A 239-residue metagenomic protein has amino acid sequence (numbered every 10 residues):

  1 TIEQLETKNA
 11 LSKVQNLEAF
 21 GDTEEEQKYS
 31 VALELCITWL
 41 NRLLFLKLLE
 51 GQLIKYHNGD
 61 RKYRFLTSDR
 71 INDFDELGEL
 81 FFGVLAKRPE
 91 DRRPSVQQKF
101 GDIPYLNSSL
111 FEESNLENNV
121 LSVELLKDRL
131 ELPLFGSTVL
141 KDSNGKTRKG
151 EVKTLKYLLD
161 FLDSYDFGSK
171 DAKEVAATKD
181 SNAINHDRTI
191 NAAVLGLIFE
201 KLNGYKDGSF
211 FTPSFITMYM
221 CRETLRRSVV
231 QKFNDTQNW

Functional and structural regions predicted by a protein language model:
T1-W239: Preference for the N-terminal adenyl/adenosyl cofactor-binding alpha/beta module
